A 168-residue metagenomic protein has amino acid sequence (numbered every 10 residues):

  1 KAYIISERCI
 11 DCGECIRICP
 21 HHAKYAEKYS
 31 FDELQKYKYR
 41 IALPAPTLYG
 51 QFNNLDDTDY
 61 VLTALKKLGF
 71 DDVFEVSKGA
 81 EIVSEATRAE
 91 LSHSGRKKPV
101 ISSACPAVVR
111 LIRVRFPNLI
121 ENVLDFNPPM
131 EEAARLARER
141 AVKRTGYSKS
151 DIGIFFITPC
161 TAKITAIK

Functional and structural regions predicted by a protein language model:
K1-S30: Iron-sulfur cluster-binding cysteine motifs and their immediate structural context in ferredoxin-like electron-transfer
E27-K168: Iron-sulfur-associated redox domains of electron-transfer enzymes in respiratory and anaerobic energy metabolism
